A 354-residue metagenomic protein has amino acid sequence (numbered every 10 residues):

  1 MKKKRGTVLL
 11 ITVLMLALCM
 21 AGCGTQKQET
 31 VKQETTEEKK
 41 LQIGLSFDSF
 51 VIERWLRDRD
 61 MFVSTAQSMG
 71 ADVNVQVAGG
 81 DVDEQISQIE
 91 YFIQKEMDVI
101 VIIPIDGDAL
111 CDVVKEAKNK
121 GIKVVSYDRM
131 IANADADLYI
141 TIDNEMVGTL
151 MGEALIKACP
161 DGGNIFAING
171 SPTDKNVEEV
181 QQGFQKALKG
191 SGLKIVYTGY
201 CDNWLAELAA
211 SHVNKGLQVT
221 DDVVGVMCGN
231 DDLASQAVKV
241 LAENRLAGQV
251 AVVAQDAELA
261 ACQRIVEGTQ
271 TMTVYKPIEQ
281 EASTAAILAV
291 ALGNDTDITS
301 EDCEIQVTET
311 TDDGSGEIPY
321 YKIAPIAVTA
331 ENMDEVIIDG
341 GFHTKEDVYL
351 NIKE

Functional and structural regions predicted by a protein language model:
K2-R5, C23-E354: A residue-level marker of the well-folded mature domains of exported/periplasmic proteins
R5-V13: Sec-dependent signal peptide recognition, specifically the positively charged N-region followed immediately by
M15-L16, V31: Intrinsically disordered and other compositionally biased segments
L16-A17, D60: Hydrophobic alpha-helical membrane context
L18-G22: C-terminal motif of bacterial Sec signal peptides marking the signal peptidase cleavage site
